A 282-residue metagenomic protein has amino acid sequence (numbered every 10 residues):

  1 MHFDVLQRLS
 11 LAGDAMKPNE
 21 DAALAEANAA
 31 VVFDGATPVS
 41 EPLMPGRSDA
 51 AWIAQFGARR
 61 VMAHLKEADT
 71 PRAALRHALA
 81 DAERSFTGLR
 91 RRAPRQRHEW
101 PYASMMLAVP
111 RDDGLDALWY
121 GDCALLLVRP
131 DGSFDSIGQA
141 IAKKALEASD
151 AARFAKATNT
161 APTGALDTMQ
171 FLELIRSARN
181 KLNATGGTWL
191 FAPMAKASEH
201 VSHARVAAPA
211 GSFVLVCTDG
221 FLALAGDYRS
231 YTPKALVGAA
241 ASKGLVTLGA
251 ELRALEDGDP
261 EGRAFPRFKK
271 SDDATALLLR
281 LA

Functional and structural regions predicted by a protein language model:
M1-A282: PP2C/PPM-type serine/threonine phosphatase catalytic domain
